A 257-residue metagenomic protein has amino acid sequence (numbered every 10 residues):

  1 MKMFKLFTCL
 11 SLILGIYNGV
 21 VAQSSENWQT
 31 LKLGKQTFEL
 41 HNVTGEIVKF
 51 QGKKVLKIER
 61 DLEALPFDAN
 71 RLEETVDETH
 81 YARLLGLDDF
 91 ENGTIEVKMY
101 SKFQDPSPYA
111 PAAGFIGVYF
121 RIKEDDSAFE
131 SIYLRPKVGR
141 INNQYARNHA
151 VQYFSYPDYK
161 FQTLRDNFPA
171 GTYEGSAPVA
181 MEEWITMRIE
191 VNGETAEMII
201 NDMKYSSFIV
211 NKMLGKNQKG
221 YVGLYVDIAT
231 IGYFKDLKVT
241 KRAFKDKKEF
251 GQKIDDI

Functional and structural regions predicted by a protein language model:
M1-E26: Bacterial Sec-dependent N-terminal signal peptides
Q23-A110, E249-I257: Low-complexity, Ser/Thr/Pro/Gly-rich disordered linker/stalk regions
T75-K160: Secretory/extracellular carbohydrate-interaction modules and structurally similar beta-sandwich "look-alikes"
Y81-D88, Y173-V179, K212, G223-L224: Beta-strand-rich interaction surfaces with strong enrichment in secreted/lumenal proteins
V97, I189, K235-V239: Extracellular beta-strand elements of beta-rich domains used for carbohydrate recognition/degradation or cell-matrix
Y159-T186: Short, aromatic/His-centered strand-loop micro-motif at the edge of beta-sheets
V179-V210: Carbohydrate-binding surfaces in secreted/extracellular proteins
F208-K235: Flexible glycan-contacting loops in extracellular carbohydrate-active proteins
